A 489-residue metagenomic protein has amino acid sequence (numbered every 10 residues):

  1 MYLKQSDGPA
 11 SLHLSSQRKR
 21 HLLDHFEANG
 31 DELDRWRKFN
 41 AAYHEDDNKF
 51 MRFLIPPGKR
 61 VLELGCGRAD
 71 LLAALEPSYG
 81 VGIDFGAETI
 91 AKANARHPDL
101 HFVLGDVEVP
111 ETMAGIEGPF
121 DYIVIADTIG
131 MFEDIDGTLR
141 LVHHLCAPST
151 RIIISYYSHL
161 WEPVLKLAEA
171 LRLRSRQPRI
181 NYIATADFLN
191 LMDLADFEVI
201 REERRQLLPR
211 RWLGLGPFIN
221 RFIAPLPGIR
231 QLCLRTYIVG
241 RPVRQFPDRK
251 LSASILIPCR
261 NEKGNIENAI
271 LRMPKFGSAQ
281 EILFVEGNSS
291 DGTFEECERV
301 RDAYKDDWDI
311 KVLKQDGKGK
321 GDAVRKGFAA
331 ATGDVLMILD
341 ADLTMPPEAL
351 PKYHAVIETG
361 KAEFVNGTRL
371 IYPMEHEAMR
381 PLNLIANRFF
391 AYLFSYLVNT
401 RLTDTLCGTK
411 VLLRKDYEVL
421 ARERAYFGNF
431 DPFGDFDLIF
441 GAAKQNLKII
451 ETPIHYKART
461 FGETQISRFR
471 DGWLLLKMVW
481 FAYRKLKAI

Functional and structural regions predicted by a protein language model:
Y2-G58, L213, I223: Conserved class I S-adenosyl-L-methionine
Y2-Q5, N220-A253, I257, E262-G264 (+3 more regions): Hydrophobic helical membrane-anchoring modules
G67-V109: Class I SAM-dependent methyltransferase SAM/SAH-binding core
D136-P148: A short glycine-rich, Lys/Arg-flanked "PGG" loop and its adjoining helix->strand segment in the class I
S149-Y156: Conserved beta-strand signature within the Rossmann-like core of class I S-adenosyl-L-methionine
W161-S175, N181, W308, Q315-A330 (+3 more regions): Acceptor/aglycone-binding surface of glycosyltransferases and processive sugar-polymer synthases
E286-E295: A conserved acidic beta->alpha catalytic loop
L336: Short aromatic/hydrophobic "clamp" motif used to bind/position activated sugar donors
